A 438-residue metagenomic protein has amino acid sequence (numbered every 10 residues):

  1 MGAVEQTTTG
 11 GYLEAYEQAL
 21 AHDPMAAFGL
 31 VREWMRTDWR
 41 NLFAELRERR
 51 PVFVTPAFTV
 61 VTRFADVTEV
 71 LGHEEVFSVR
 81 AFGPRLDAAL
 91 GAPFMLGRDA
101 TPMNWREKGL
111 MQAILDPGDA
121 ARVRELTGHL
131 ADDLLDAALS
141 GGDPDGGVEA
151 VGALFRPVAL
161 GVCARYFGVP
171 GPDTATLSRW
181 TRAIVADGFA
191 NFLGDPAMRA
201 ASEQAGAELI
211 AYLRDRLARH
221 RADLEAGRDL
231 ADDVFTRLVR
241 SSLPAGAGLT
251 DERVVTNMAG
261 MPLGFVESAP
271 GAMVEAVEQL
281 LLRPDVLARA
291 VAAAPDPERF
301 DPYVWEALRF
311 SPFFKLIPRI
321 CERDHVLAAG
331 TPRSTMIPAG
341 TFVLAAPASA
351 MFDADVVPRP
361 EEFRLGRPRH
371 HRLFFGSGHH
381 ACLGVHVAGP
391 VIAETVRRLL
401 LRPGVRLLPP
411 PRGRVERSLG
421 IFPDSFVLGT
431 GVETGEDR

Functional and structural regions predicted by a protein language model:
M1-R438: Cytochrome P450
